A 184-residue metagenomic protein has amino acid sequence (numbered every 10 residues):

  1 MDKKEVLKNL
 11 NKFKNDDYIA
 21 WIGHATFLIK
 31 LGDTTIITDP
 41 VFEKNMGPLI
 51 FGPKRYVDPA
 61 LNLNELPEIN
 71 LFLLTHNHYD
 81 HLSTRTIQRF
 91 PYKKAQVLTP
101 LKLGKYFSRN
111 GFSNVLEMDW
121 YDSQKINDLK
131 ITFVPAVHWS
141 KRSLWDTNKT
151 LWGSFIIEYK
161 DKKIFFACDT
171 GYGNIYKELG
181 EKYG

Functional and structural regions predicted by a protein language model:
M1-K14, I22, L31-L74, T84-R89 (+2 more regions): Pre-active-site segment of Zn-dependent metallo-hydrolases
N15-D16, A25, W120, L151-G153: Residue-level marker for the onset of beta-strands and adjacent loop->beta junctions in well-ordered domains
L28-G32, K125-G184: Catalytic core of the metallo-beta-lactamase
I29, D39, H76, S83 (+3 more regions): Divalent metal-coordination and catalytic microenvironments
T34, Y92-A95, F112: A short helix->loop->beta-strand "cap" motif at the edges of active sites that frequently abuts
N45, H78-L82, G104-F107, D122-K125 (+2 more regions): Active-site environment of divalent metal-dependent phosphoester hydrolases
K94-K102: Short internal beta-strands
F107-D119: Helix-loop-beta element that forms the nucleotide-linked donor phosphate-binding surface in glycosyltransferases
